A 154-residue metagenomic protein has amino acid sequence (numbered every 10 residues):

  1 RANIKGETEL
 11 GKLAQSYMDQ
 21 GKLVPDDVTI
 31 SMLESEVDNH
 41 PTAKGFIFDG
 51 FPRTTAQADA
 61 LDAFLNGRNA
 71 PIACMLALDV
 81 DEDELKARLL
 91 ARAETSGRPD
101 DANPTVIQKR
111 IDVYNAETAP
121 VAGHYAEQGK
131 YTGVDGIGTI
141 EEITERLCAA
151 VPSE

Functional and structural regions predicted by a protein language model:
R1-A2, P52-A56, D79-K86, E94 (+1 more regions): Conserved nucleotide-binding/hydrolysis micro-motifs of P-loop NTPases
R1-G67, T95: ATP-dependent small-molecule kinase phosphotransfer cores that center on conserved nucleotide phosphate-binding segments
K12-Y17, L65-E117: A glycine- and Lys/Arg-enriched "phosphate-lid" helix/loop adjacent to the NTP-binding pocket of small-molecule kinases
L13, V28, M32, V106 (+3 more regions): Amphipathic alpha-helical interaction/coupling elements
Y17, K22, C74, T132-V134: Structural signal for short hydrophobic segments within the conserved structured cores of catalytic domains across
D27, F51, L78, P104 (+1 more regions): Conserved phosphate/pyrophosphate-binding and hydrolysis machinery centered on Walker-type P-loop NTPases, extending
A58-D59, K86-L89, T144-R146: Short, well-ordered secondary-structure micro-motifs
D112-E154: NTP-dependent small-molecule kinase module
